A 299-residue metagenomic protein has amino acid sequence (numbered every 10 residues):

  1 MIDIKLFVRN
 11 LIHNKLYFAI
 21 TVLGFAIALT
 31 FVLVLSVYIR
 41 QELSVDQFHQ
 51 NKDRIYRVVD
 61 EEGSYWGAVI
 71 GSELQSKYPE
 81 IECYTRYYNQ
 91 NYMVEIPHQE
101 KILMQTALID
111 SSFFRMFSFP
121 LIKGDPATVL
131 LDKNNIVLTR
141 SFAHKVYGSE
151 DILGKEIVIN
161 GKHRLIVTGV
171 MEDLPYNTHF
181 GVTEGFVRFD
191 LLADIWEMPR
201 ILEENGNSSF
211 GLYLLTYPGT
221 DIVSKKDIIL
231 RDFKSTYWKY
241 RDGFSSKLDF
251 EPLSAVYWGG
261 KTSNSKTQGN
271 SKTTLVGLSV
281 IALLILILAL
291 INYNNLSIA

Functional and structural regions predicted by a protein language model:
D3-N14: A short amphipathic helical element positioned immediately N-terminal to and/or at the very start of a transmembrane
F7, V22-A26, L283-L286: Residue-level signature of the transmembrane alpha-helical core of multi-pass small-molecule transporters
N14-Q41: Short, strongly hydrophobic transmembrane alpha-helices
V32-L153, V158-I166, Y176, V223 (+2 more regions): Structured, solvent-exposed hinge/loop segments at the ends of secondary-structure elements
S36, V280-A299: A hydrophobic alpha-helix feature that marks transmembrane segments and, especially, their cytosolic C-terminal ends
D110-K123, I136-N270: Mid-to-C-terminal secondary-structure elements that act as membrane-proximal/extracytoplasmic interface segments
K266-I285: N-terminal membrane-entry
